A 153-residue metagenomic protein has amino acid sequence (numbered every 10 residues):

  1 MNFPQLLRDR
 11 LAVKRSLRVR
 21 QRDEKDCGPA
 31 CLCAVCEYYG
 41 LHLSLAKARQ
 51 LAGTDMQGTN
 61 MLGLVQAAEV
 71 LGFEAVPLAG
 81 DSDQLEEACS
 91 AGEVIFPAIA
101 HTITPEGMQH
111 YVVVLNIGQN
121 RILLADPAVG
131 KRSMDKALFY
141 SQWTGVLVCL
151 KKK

Functional and structural regions predicted by a protein language model:
M1-D9, P29-C31, A52-T59, G63-V65 (+2 more regions): Noncatalytic regulatory segments and standalone regulatory/sensor domains
R10-R15, G40-A52: A short, surface-exposed helix-loop junction/capping segment
R15-K25: A structural motif detector for short, solvent-exposed N-terminal "entry" segments of globular domains
D26-G40: Short, composition-biased local secondary-structure segments
C36-E37, R49, Y140: Residue-level preference for well-ordered alpha-helical positions
C36-S44, F73-E74: Short helix-capping/linker segments at secondary-structure and domain boundaries
